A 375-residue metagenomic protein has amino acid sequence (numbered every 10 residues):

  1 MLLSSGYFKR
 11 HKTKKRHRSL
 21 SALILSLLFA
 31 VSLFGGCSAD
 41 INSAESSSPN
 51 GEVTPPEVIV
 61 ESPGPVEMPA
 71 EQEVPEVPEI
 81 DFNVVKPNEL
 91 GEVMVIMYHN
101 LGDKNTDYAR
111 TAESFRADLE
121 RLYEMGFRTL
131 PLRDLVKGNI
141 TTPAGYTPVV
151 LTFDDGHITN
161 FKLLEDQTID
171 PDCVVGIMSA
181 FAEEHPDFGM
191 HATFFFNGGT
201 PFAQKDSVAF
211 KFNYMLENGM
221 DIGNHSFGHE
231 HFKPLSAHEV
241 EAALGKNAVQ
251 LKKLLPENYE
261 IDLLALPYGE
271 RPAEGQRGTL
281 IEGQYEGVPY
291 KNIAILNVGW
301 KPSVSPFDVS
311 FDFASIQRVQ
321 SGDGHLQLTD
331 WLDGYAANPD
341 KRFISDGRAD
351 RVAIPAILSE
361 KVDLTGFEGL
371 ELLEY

Functional and structural regions predicted by a protein language model:
M1-R16: N-terminal secretory signal peptides that target proteins for export/translocation
I24-S32: Bacterial N-terminal signal peptides
F34-G36: C-terminal motif of bacterial Sec signal peptides marking the signal peptidase cleavage site
S38-D40: Bacterial signal peptide processing site
P55-T152, L163-E165, I169, P234-Y375: C-terminal active-site subregion of NodB/CE4 polysaccharide deacetylases
T142, S179-G189, A203-G223, S305-F311: Acidic (Asp/Glu)-rich catalytic clusters
K162-E183, H191-F194: A short alpha/beta connector and helix-capping loop motif
G223-P234: Substrate-binding clefts and substrate-entry loops adjacent to catalytic sites of polymer-processing enzymes acting on
